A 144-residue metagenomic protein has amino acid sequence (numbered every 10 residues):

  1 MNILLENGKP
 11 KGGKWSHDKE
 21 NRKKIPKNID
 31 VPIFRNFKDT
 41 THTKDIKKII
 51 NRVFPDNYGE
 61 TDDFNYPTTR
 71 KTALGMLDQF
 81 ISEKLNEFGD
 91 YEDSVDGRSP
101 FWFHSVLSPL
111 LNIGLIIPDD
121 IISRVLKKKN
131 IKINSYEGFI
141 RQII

Functional and structural regions predicted by a protein language model:
M1-T69: Beta-rich, aromatic/charged-enriched effector core domains that present basic-aromatic interfaces for binding
G75-D78, S82-I144: Gly/Thr-rich phosphate-binding loop signature of adenosyl cofactor/nucleotide-binding cores
